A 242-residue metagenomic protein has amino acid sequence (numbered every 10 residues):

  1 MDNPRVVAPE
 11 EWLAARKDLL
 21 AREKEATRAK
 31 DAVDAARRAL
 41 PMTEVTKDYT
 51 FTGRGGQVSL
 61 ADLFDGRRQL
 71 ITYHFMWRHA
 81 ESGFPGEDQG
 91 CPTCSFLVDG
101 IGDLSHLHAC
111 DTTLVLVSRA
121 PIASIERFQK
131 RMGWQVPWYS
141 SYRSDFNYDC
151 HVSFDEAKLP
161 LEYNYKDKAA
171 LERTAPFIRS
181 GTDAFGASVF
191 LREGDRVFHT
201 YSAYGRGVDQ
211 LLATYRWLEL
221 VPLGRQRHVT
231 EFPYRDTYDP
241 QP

Functional and structural regions predicted by a protein language model:
M1-C110, R127-G133, P137, R143-P242: Non-globular targeting/processing and membrane-anchoring segments
H108-I125: Catalytic nucleophile loop
